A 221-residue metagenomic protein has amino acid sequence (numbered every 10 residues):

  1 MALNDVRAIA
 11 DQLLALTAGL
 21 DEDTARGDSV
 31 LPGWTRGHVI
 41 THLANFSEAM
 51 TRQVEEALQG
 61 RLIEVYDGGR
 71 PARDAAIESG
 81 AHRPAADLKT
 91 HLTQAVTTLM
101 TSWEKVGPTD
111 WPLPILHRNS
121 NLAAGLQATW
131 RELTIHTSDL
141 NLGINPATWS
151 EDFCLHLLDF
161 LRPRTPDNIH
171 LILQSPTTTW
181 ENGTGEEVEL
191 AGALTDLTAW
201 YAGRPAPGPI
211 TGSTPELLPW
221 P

Functional and structural regions predicted by a protein language model:
M1, E48-T98, E104, L217-P221: Short, helix-capping/interhelical loops that line the mouth of catalytic, cofactor-, or ligand-binding pockets
M1-D5, T24-F46, A75-L88, P114-E132 (+1 more regions): Alpha-helical scaffold segments that form or flank carboxylate-/histidine-based iron centers
A2, E55-V65, K105-P221: Structured surface interface patches that mediate subunit assembly and partner/cofactor docking
N4, Q12, L16, L20-R36 (+2 more regions): Active-site-adjacent loops and short helices of periplasmic peptidoglycan-processing enzymes
R7, D11, A44, E48 (+3 more regions): A structural signal for well-ordered alpha-helical segments within the folded catalytic domains of diverse enzymes
I9-Q12, L16, F46, A95-T98 (+1 more regions): Amphipathic, well-ordered alpha-helical segments in soluble domains
L14, I40, T51, K89 (+4 more regions): Non-transmembrane alpha-helical segments in soluble domains of secreted/periplasmic/extracellular proteins
G19-A25, E104-W111: Surface-exposed helix-capping loop/turn segments at secondary-structure junctions
